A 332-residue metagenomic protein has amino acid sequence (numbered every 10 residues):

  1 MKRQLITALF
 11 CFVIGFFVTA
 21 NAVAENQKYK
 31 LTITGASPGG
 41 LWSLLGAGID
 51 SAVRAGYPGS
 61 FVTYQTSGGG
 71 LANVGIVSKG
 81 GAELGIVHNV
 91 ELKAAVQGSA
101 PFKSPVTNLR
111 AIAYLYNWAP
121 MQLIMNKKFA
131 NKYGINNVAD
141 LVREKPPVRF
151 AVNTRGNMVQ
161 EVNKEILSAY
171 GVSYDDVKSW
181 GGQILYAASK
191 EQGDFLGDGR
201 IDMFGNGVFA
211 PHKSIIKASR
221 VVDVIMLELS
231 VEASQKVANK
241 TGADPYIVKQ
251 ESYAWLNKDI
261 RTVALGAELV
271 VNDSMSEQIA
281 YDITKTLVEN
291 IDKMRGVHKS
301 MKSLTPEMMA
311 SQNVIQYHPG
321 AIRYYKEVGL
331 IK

Functional and structural regions predicted by a protein language model:
M1-K30: Short, low-complexity disordered leader/linker segments with a strong preference for bacterial N-terminal type II
A22-I33, P105, A139-R149, P319 (+1 more regions): Immediate post-signal peptide segment of exported/extracytoplasmic ligand-binding proteins
Y29-I49, G69, R155-V159: Extracytoplasmic "Venus flytrap"
T34-G39, M125-K127, E144-V159, Y186-A187 (+1 more regions): Short beta-strand->loop
W42-G59, N163-S168: Short, polar/charged alpha-helical segment
N89-E91, S99-A100, T107, A111-A113 (+3 more regions): Pocket-lining segment of extracytoplasmic ligand-binding domains
N108-G156: A conserved helix-loop-strand patch within extracytoplasmic ligand-binding domains of the periplasmic binding
Y170, D198, M203, V208-R220 (+2 more regions): An extracytoplasmic/periplasmic, membrane-proximal ligand-sensing/linker region
